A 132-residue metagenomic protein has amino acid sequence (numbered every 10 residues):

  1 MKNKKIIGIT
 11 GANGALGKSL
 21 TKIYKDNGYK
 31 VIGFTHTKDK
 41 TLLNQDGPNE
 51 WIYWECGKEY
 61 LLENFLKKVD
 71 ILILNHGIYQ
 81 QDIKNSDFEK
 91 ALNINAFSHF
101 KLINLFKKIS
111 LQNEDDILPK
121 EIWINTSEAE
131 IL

Functional and structural regions predicted by a protein language model:
I9-D26: N-terminal Rossmann NAD(P)H-binding glycine-rich loop of SDR-like oxidoreductase domains
T10, V69-G77, N95, I124: Rossmann-fold scaffold of SDR-type NAD(P)-dependent oxidoreductases
L20, Y24, L102-S110: Conserved alpha-helical elements of the SDR catalytic core
D26-L42: Conserved glycine-rich Rossmann-like NAD(P)H-binding loop of the short-chain dehydrogenase/reductase
K38-Y60: Rossmann-fold cofactor-recognition segment
G77, L92-F106: Short alpha-helix in the Rossmann-fold core of NAD(P)-dependent oxidoreductases
Q81-N85, K107, L111-L132: Catalytic loop of short-chain dehydrogenase/reductase
D82-N95: Short alpha-helical oligomerization interface
